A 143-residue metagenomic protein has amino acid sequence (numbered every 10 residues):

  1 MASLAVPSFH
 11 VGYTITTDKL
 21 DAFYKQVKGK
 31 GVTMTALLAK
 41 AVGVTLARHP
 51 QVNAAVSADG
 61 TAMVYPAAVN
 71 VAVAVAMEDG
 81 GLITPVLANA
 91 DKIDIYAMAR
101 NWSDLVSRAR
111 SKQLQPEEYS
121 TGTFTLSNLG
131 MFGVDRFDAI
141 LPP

Functional and structural regions predicted by a protein language model:
M1-P143: C-terminal catalytic/motor cores of large multi-domain enzyme assemblies
